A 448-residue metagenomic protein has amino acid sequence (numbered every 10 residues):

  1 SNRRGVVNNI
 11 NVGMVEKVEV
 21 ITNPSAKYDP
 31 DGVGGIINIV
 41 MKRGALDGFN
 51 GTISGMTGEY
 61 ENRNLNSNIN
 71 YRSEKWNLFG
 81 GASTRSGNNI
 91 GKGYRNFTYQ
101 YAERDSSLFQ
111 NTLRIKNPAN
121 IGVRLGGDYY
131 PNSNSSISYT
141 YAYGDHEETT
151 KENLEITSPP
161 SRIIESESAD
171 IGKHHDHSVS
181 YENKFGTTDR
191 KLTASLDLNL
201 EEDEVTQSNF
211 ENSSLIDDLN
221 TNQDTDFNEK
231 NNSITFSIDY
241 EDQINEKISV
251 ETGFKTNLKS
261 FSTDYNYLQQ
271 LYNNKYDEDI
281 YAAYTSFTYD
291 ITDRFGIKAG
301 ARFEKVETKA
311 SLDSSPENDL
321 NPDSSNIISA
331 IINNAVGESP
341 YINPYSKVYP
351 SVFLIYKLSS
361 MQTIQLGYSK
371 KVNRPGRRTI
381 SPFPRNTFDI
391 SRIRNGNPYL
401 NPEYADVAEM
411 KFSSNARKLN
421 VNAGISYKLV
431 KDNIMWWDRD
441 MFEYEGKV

Functional and structural regions predicted by a protein language model:
N2-T22: Short acidic/polar hinge/loop motifs at secondary-structure boundaries that mediate gating or recognition
R4-V6, V20, G32-I53, L65: N-terminal periplasmic accessory domains that precede and gate Gram-negative outer-membrane beta-barrel machines
T52-S54, R104, L108-L113, P160-E167 (+7 more regions): Extracellular loop and loop/strand-boundary signature of outer-membrane beta-barrel proteins
G55-E61, S73, T84-N88, Y143-T149 (+8 more regions): Transmembrane beta-strands of outer-membrane beta-barrel pores
E61-N88, R104-K151, G172-H177, N183: Transmembrane beta-barrel wall of Gram-negative outer-membrane proteins
G91-R104, T150-S158, E204-S213, D217 (+5 more regions): Outer-membrane beta-barrel translocator domains and adjoining extracellular loop/strand segments of Gram-negative
G122-H146, S168-S315, S325, K357 (+1 more regions): Face-selective signature of the C-terminal outer-membrane beta-barrel domain
E229, Y272, Y276, P340-N343 (+3 more regions): Outer-membrane beta-barrel signature, preferentially recognizing the C-terminal barrel domain of Gram-negative
